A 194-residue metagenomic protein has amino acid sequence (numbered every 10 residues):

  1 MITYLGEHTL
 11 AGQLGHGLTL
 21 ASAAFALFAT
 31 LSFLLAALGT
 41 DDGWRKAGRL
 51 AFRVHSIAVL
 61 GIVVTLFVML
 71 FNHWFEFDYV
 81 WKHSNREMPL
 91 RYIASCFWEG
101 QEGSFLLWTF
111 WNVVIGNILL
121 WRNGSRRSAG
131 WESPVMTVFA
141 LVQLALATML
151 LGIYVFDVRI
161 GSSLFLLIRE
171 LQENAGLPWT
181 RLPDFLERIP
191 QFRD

Functional and structural regions predicted by a protein language model:
M1-D194: Polytopic transmembrane helical bundles with strong interfacial aromatic enrichment
